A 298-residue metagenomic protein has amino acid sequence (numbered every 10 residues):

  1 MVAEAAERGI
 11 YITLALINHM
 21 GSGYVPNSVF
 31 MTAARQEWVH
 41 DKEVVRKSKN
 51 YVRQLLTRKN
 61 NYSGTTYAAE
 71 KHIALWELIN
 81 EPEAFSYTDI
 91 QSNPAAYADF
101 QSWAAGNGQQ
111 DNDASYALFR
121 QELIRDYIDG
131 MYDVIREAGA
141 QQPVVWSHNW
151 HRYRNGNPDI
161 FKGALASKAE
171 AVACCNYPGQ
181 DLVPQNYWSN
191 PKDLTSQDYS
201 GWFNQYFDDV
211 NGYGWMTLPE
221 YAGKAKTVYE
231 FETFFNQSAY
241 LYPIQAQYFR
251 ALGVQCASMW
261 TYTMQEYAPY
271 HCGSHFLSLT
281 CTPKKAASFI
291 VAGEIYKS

Functional and structural regions predicted by a protein language model:
M1-A166: Active-site mouth of glycoside hydrolases
N27-M31, W188, H271-F276: Short low-complexity, flexible loop/linker segments enriched in glycine and/or proline with clustered acidic
A74, E170, Q255: Conserved acidic residues
A114, L118-R125, D129-D133, E137-S147 (+1 more regions): Glycoside hydrolase catalytic-domain groove-lining segments
F161-S167, Y240-G253: Short, surface-exposed basic-aromatic patches at helix termini and helix-loop junctions that form
Q245-T263, H271-C272: C-terminal, active-site-flanking charged/polar segments
T263-S298: Aromatic- and carboxylate-lined catalytic core of secreted/periplasmic carbohydrate-active enzymes
